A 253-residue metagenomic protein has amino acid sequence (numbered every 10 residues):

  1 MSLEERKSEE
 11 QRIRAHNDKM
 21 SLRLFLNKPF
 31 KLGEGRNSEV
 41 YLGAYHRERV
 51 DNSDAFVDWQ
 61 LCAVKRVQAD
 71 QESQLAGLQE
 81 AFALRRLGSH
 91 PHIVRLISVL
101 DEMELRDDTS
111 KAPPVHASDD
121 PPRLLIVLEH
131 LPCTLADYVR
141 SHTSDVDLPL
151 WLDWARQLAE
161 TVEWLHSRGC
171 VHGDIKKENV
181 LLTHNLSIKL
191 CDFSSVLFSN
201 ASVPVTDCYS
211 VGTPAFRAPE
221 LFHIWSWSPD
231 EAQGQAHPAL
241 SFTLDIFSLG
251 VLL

Functional and structural regions predicted by a protein language model:
M1-R23, N27-F30: Juxta-kinase regulatory segment immediately upstream of eukaryotic protein kinase catalytic domains
G43-L75: ATP-binding glycine-rich loop module of kinase domains
V67-P91, I97: The N-lobe alphaC helix and its flanking beta3-alphaC-beta4 segment of protein kinase-like domains, centered on
R95-P122: Short beta-strand micro-motifs within the conserved protein kinase catalytic domain, predominantly in the N-lobe
D119-T134: Conserved short submotifs of the Hanks-type protein kinase catalytic core that shape the nucleotide-binding pocket
W154-A155: Activation segment signature within eukaryotic-like protein kinase domains
H166-T183: Catalytic-loop of the protein kinase fold
T183-P219, H223-W227: Activation segment/activation loop of eukaryotic-type protein kinase catalytic domains
